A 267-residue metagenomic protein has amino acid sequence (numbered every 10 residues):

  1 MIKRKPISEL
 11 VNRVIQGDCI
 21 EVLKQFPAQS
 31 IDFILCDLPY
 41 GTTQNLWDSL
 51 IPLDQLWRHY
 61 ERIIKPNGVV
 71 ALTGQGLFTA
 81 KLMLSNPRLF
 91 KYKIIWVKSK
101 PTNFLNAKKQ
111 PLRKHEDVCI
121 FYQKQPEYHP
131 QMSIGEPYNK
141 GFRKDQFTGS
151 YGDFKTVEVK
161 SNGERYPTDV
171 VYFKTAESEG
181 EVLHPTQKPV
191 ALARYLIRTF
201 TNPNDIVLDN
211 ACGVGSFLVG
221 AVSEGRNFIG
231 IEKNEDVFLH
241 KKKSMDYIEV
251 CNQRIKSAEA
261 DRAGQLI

Functional and structural regions predicted by a protein language model:
M1-I231, E235-K243, I248: Core catalytic lobe of class I
D236-I267: Cysteine-dependent PTP/DSP-like catalytic domain, specifically the C-terminal lobe
